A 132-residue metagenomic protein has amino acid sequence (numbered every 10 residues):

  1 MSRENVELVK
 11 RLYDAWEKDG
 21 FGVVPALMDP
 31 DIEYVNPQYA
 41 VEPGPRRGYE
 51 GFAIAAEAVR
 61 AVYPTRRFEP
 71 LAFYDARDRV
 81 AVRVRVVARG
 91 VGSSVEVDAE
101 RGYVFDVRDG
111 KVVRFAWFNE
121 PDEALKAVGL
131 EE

Functional and structural regions predicted by a protein language model:
M1-E132: C-terminal and inter-domain tail/linker signature
